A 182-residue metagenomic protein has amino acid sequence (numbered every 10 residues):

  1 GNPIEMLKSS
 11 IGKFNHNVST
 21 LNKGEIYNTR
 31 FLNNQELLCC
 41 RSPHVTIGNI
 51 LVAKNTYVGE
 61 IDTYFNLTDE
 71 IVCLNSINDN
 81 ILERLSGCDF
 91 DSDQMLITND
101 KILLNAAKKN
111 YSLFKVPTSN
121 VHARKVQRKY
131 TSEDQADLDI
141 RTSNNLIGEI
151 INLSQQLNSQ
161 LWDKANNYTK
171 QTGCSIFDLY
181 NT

Functional and structural regions predicted by a protein language model:
G1-T98, I102-K115: Core mixed alpha/beta domains of very large multi-subunit molecular machines
L85-M95, K101-A106, Y111-T182: Conserved catalytic alpha/beta cores of large enzymes that bind or transform nucleotide phosphates and polynucleotides
